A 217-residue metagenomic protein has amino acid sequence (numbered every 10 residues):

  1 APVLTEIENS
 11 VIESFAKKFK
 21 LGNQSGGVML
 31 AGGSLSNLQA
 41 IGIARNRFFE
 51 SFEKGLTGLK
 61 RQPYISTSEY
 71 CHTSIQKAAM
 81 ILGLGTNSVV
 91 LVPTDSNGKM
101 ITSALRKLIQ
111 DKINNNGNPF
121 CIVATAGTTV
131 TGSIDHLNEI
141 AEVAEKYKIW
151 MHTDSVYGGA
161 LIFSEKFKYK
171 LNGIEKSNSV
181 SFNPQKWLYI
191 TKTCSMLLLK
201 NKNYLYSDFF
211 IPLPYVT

Functional and structural regions predicted by a protein language model:
P2-N118: PLP-dependent aspartate aminotransferase-fold enzymes
Q39-G42, K77-M80, G132-H136, L161-F167 (+2 more regions): Short acidic, glycine/serine/threonine-rich loops at helix termini
C71, T128, Y157-G159, K186: Active-site-proximal loop/turn and secondary-structure-junction residues that shape catalytic pockets, frequently
S88-V89, D135-E142, W150, K168 (+2 more regions): S-adenosylmethionine-dependent methyltransferases
M100-H152: Active-site phosphate-binding strand-loop segment of PLP-dependent enzymes
A104, I134-K146, G158-S179: Active-site pre-lysine segment of PLP-dependent enzymes
T128, Y147, N172-T217: Active-site C-terminal subdomain of aminotransferase-like
